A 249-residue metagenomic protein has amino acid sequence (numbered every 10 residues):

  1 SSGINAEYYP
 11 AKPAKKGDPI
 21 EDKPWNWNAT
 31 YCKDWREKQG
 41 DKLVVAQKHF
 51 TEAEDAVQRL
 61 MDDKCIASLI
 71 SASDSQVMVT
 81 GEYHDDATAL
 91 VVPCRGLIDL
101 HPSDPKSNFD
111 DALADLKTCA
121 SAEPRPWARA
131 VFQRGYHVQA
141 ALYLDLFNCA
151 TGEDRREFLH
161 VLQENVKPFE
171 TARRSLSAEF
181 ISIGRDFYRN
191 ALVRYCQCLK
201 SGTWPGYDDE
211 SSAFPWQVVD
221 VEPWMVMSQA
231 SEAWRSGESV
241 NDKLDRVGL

Functional and structural regions predicted by a protein language model:
S1-L97, S236: Metal-dependent nuclease catalytic cores that hydrolyze phosphodiester bonds in DNA/RNA, characterized by
S1-S2, P102, T118-S121, N148-G152 (+2 more regions): Hydrophobic/aromatic-lined pockets within catalytic cores
N5-P10, N108-L113, E157-F158, F169-R173: Short, well-ordered strand-loop elements centered on a beta-strand within folded domains, enriched for acidic residues
D62-S71, P102-A112, F147-R156: Secondary-structure boundary elements
T80-E82, C119-S121, N165-K167: Short, solvent-exposed loop/turn segments at secondary-structure junctions
T80-H84, H101-P105, V161-Q163: A generic structural motif
G96-R129, Y143: Conserved catalytic cores of phosphodiester-cleaving nucleases, focusing on short active-site segments
A130-H137, L142-L249: Metal-dependent nuclease catalytic regions and adjoining charged, substrate-binding loops involved in nucleic-acid end
